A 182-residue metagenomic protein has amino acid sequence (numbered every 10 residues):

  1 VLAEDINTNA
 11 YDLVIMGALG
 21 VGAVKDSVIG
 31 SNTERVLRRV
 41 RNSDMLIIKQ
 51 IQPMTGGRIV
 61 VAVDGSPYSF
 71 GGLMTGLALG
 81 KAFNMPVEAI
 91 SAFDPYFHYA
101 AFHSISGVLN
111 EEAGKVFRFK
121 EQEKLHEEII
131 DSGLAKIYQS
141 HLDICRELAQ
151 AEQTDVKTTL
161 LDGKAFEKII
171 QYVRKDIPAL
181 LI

Functional and structural regions predicted by a protein language model:
V1-V14, E127-L181: Structural beta-alpha unit
L2-Q52, E167-I182: Gly/Ser-rich helix-loop-strand patches that form or flank binding pockets for ribonucleotide-derived cofactors
G20, I51, D64-G65, L161: Structured loop/turn residues at secondary-structure junctions
G22, P53, P67, P95-F97 (+1 more regions): Surface-exposed, flexible loop/turn segments at secondary-structure boundaries
I29-G30, S69, Y138: Short, conserved glycine- and acidic-residue-centered signature motifs in active-site or ligand-binding loops
I48-Q50, I90-A92, T159-G163: Conserved beta-strand termini and adjacent loop/short-helix elements that scaffold enzyme active sites in alpha/beta
R58-L125, E147-K157, P178: Small/aliphatic-rich secondary-structure junction motif
